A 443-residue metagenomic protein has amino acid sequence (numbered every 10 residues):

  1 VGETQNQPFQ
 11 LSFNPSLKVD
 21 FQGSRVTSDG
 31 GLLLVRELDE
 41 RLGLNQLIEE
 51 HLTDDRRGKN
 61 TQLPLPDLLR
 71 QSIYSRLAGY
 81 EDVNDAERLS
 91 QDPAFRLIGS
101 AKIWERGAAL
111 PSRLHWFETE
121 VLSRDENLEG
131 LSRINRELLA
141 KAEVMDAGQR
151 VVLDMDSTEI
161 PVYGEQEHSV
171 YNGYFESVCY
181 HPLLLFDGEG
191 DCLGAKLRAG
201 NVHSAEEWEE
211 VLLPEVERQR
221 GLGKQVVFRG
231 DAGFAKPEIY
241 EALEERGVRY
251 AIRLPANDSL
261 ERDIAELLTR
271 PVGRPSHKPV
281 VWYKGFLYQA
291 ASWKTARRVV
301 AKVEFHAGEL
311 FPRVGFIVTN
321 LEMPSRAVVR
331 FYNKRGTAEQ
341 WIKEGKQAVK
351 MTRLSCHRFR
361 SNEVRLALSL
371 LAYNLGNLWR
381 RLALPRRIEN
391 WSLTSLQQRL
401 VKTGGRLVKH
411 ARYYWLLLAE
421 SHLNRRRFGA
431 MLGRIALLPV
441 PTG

Functional and structural regions predicted by a protein language model:
V1-N201, E206-G221, L243-R246, T403-G443: Dynamic "connector" segments at or just before major functional cores
E3-F21, R249-K350, G433-G443: An anionic, glycine-rich sequence signature occurring as long contiguous blocks
L38, A86, S325-V364, L368-R380: Short amphipathic alpha-helical "interface-anchor" segments enriched in bulky aromatics
G58-D67, A307-G308, C356-L366: Structural motif
F95-R96, I160-V162, D191-L193, N201-V202 (+7 more regions): Flexible loop/turn segments at secondary-structure boundaries
V152, Q225-V227, R249: Hydrophobic "anchor" residues on beta-strands that sit immediately upstream of conserved functional sites
D156, Q225-A235: Acidic/histidine-rich, metal-coordinating catalytic segments
M351-R426: Basic, amphipathic alpha-helical segments enriched in Lys/Arg and hydrophobic/aromatic residues
